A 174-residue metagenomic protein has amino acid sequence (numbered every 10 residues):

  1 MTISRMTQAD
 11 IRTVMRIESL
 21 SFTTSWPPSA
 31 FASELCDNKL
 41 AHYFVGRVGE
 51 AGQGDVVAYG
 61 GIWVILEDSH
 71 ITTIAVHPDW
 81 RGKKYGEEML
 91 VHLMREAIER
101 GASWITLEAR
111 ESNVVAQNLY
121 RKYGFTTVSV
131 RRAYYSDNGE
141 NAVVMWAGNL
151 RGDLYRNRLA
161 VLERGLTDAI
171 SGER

Functional and structural regions predicted by a protein language model:
R5-R81, L90-R100, G148-G152, R158-R174: Acetyl-CoA-dependent GNAT
A41, W104-R110, S136, A142-L150 (+1 more regions): Conserved catalytic core of the tyrosine transesterase superfamily
H77, R81, E108-S112, D137: Residue-level recognition of the GNAT/N-acetyltransferase active site
K84: Conserved G/P- and acidic residue-centered "switch" motifs that form tight phosphate/ATP-binding loops in soluble
L90, N113-A116, A133-N138: Short glycine/proline-centered loop/turn elements that form peptide/ligand docking sites
T106-E108, R121, T126-V143, R156 (+1 more regions): Conserved catalytic-core motifs of GNAT/GCN5-like acyltransferases
